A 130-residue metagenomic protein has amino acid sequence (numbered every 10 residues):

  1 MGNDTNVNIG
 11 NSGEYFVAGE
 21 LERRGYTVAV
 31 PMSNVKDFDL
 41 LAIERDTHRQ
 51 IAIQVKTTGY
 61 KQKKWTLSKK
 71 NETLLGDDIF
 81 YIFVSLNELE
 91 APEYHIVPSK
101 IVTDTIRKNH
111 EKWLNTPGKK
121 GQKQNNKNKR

Functional and structural regions predicted by a protein language model:
M1-K36, L41-R130: Mixed-charge (Asp/Glu-Lys/Arg
